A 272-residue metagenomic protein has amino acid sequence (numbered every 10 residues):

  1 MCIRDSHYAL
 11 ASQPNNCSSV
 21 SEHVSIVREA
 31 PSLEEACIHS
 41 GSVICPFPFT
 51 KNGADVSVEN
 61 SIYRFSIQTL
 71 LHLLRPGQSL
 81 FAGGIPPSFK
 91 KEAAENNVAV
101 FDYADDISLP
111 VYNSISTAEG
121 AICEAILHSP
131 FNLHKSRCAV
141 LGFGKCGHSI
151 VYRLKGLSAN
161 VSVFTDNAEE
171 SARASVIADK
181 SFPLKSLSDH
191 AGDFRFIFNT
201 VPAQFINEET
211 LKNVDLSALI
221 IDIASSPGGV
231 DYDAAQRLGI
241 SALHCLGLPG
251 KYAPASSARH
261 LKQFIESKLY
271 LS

Functional and structural regions predicted by a protein language model:
M1-S6: Conserved small/polar residues in nucleotide/adenosyl-binding loops
H7-H23, L157-I177: NAD(P)-binding Rossmann-fold cofactor-contacting core
S25-E34, K180-S186: Short acidic-hydrophobic, aromatic-tinged amphipathic segments that line or gate anion-handling sites
C45-K135, C245, F264: Glycine/serine-rich phosphate-binding loop and adjoining beta1-alpha1 elements at the start of nucleotide-handling
T50-N52, F65-L74, A174-G250: Rossmann-like adenosine-cofactor binding region
G84-F101, I223-Y270: Rossmann-fold NAD(P)-binding glycine/threonine-rich loop
C146: Hydrophobic/small residue at the entry helix of a nucleotide-binding pocket
R153-L154: Aromatic pocket-lining residues of Rossmann-like dinucleotide-binding sites
